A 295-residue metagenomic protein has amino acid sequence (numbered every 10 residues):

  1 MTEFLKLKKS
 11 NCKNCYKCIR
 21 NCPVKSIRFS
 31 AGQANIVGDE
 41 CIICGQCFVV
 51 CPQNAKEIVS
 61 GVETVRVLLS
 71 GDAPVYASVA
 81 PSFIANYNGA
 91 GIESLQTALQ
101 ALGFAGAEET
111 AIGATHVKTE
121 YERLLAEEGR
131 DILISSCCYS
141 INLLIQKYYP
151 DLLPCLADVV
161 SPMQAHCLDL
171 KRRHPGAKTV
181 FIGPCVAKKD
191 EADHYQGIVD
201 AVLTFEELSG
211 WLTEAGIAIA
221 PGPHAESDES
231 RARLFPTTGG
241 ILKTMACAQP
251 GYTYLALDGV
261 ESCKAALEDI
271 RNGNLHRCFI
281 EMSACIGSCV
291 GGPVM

Functional and structural regions predicted by a protein language model:
M1, N14-R20, E40-N54, E93 (+2 more regions): Short charge-dense sequence patches
M1, R20, S30, C44 (+3 more regions): Generic signal for short, ordered secondary-structure residues within or immediately flanking folded domains
M1-T2, K8-K9, I27, V37-G38 (+2 more regions): Short, intrinsically disordered, charge-biased short linear motifs at domain edges
F4-K9, K13-I42, Q46-V62, P293-M295: Iron-sulfur cluster-binding cysteine motifs and their immediate structural context in ferredoxin-like electron-transfer
V59-M295: Iron-sulfur-associated redox domains of electron-transfer enzymes in respiratory and anaerobic energy metabolism
